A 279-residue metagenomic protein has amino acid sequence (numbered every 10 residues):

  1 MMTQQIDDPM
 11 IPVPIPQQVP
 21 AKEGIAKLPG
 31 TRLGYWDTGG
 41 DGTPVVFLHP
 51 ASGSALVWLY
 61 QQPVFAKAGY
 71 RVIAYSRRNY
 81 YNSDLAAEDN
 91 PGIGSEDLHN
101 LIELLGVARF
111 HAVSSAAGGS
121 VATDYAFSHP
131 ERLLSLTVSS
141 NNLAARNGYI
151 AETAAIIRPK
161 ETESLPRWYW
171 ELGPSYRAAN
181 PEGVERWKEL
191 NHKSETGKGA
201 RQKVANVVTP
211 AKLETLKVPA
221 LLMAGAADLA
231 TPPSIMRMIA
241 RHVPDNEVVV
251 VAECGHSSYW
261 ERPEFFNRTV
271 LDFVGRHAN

Functional and structural regions predicted by a protein language model:
T31-D84: Conserved HGGG/HGGXW glycine-rich cap/lid loop of the alpha/beta-hydrolase fold
Q62, K67, I73-S114, R268: Active-site loop/oxyanion-hole signature of alpha/beta-hydrolase fold enzymes
T123-S128, L133-E163: Flexible "cap/lid" loop of the alpha/beta hydrolase fold
N147-G148, P159-T215: Conserved alpha/beta-hydrolase catalytic His-Asp/Glu region
L216, L222-A224: Short beta-strand/loop motif that positions the catalytic acidic residue of the alpha/beta-hydrolase fold
V218, P232-R241: Short alpha-helix in the alpha/beta-hydrolase fold that links the catalytic acid
A227-T231: Acidic catalytic loop of the alpha/beta-hydrolase fold
N246-N279: Catalytic active-site module of serine/aspartate enzymes centered on a nucleophile-bearing elbow/loop
